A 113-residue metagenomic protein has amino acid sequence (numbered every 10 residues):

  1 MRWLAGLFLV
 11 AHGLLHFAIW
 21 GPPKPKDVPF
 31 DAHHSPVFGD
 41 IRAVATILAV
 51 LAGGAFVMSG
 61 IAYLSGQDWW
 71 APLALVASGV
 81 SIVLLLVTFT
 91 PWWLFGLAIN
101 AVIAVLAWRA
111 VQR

Functional and structural regions predicted by a protein language model:
M1-R113: Membrane-interface extramembranous regions
